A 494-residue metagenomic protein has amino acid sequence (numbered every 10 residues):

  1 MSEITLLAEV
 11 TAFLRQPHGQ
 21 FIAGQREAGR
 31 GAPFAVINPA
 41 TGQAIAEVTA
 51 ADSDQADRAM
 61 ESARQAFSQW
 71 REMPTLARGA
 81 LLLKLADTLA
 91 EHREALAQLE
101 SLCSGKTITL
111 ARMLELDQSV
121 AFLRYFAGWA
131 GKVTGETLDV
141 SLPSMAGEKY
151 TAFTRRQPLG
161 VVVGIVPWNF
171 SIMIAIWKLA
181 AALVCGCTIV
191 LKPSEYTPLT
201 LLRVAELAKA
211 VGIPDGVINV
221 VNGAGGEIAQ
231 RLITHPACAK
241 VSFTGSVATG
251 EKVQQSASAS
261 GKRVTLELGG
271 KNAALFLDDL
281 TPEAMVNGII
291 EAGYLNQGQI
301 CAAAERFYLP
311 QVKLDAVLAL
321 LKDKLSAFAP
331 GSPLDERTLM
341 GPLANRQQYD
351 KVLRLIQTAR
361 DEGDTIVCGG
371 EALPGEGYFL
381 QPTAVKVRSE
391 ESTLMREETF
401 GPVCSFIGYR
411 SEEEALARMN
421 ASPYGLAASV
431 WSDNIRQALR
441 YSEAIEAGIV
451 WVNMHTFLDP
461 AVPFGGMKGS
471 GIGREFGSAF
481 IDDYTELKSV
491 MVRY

Functional and structural regions predicted by a protein language model:
M1-A40, Y125: Hydrophobic face of amphipathic alpha-helices that form TPR/SEL1-like repeat modules and related alpha-solenoid
G42, R78, E100, G186 (+9 more regions): Residue-level signal for inorganic ion chemistry
Q43-A46, C238, L275, I356 (+2 more regions): Conserved C-terminal structural/oligomerization subdomain of aldehyde/semialdehyde dehydrogenase
A44-A51, A66-E72, V163-G164, A274-L277 (+5 more regions): Short, well-ordered beta-strand elements within core beta-sheets of diverse protein domains
I45-T134: Glycine-rich loop-to-alpha-helix module at the N-terminal edge of alpha/beta enzyme cores
F67, R71, A86-R93, A97 (+17 more regions): Structural signal for hydrophobic packing residues in well-ordered secondary-structure cores of soluble enzyme domains
T134-A284, Y409: Rossmann-like NAD(P) dinucleotide-binding subdomain of oxidoreductase/dehydrogenase enzymes
A248-S389, V452: ALDH superfamily catalytic-core signature
